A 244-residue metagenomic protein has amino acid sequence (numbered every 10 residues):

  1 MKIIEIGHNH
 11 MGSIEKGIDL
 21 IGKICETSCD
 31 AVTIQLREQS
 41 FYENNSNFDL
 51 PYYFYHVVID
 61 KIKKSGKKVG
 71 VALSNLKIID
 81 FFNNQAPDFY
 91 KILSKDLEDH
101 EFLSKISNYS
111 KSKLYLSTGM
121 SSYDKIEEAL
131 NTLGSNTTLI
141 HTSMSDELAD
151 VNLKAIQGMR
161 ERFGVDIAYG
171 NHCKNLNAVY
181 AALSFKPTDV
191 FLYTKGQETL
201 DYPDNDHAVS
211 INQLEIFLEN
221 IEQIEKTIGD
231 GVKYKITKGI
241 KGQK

Functional and structural regions predicted by a protein language model:
M1-K244: Catalytic cores and adjacent flexible loops of soluble metabolic enzymes that perform enolate/carbanion chemistry on
